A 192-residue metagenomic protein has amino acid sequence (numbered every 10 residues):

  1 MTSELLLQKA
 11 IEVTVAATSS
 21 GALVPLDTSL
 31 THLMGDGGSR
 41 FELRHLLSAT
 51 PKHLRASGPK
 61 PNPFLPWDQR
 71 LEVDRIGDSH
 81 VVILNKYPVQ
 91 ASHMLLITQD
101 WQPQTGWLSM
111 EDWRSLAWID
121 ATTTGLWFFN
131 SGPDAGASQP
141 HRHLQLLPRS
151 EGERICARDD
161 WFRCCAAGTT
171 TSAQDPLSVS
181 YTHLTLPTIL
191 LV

Functional and structural regions predicted by a protein language model:
M1-R75: ATP/Mg2+-dependent ligation/transfer catalytic cores
R70, G77-N85: Conserved oxyanion/phosphate-binding beta-strand-loop segments in alpha/beta enzyme cores
D74-R75, D112-A137: Betabetaalpha-Me/HNH-type nuclease active-site subdomain
I83-H93: A glycine-rich, hydrophobic loop/mini-helix early in the fold
S92-T122: Short N-terminal edge-element motif at the start of the domain
T98, N130-C156: Histidine-centered divalent-metal-coordination microenvironment in nucleic-acid enzymes
T105, L147-S172: Helical (often loop-to-helix) elements that flank the catalytic cores of nucleotide-handling enzymes
T182-T188: Conserved small/polar residues in nucleotide/adenosyl-binding loops
